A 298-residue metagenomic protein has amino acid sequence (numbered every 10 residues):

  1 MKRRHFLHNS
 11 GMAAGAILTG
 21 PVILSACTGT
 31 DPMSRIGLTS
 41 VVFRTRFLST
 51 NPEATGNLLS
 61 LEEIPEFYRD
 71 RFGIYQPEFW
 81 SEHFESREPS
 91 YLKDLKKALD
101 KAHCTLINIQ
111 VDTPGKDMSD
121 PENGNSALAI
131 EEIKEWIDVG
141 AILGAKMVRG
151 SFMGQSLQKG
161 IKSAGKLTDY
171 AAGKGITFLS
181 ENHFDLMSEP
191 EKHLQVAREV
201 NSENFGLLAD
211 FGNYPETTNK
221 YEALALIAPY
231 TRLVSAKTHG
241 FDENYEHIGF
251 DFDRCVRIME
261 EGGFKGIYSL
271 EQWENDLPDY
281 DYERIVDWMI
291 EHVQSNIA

Functional and structural regions predicted by a protein language model:
K2-E135, A141, A172, P190 (+3 more regions): N-terminal pre-domain/capping segments
S34-S40, Y75-F79, L106-V111, V148-G150 (+4 more regions): Hydrophobic faces of well-ordered beta-strands that scaffold small-molecule active sites in alpha/beta enzyme cores
L38, Y68, L99, G140 (+5 more regions): Conserved, mostly hydrophobic/aromatic
T50, Q76-P77, K166-R257: Acidic/histidine-rich catalytic cores of soluble enzymes
R71-F72, L143, P229, G262: Structural motif
W80-Y91, K116-S119, M153-K159, H183-P190 (+3 more regions): Acidic-and-aromatic substrate-binding clefts and catalytic sites of carbohydrate-active enzymes
V139-L157, L179-N182: Active-site groove signature of glycoside hydrolases
